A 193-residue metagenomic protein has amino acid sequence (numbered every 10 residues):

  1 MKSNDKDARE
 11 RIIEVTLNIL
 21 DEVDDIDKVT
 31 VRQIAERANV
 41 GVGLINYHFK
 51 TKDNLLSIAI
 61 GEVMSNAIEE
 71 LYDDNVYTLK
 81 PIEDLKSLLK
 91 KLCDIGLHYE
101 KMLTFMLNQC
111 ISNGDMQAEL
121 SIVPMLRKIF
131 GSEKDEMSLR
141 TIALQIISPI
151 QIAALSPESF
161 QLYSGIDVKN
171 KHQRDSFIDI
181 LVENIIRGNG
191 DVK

Functional and structural regions predicted by a protein language model:
M1-D7, K193: N-terminal intrinsically disordered/low-complexity leader segments
D7-A8, V40, H98: The short coil/loop that forms the "turn" connecting the two helices of the helix-turn-helix
R11, I19-N54, I58: Helix-turn-helix
R11-N18, R37, N54-D74, S87-K91 (+1 more regions): Alpha-helical structural segments
I68-E69, L107-T141, H172-D179: Amphipathic alpha-helical packing segments from all-alpha helical-bundle domains
Y72-M102, E136, I142-A143: Hydrophobic alpha-helical connector segments
K90-E119, P157-L162: Amphipathic alpha-helical segments used for helix-helix packing
V123-E133, P149, L155-K193: C-terminal peripheral helix-coil segments that are non-catalytic and often amphipathic
